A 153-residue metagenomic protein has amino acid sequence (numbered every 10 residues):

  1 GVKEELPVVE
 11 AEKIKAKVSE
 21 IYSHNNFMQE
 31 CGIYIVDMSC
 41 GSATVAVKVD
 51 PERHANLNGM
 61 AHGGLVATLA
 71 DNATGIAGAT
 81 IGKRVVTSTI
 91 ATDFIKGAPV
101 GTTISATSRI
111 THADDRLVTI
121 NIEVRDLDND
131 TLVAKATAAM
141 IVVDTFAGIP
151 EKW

Functional and structural regions predicted by a protein language model:
G1-K13, A98-V100, I110-W153: HotDog/MaoC-like acyl-thioester-processing domains
K3, P7, A11, E20 (+3 more regions): Alpha-helix initiation/capping motif
K13-V36: Active-site-proximal helix-loop elements at catalytic-domain edges
Q29-C31, G41-A43, V86-I90, T102-I104 (+2 more regions): A generic structural signal for short beta-strands and their flanking turns/coil linkers
E30-M60: Catalytic strand-loop segment that frames the active site of acyl-thioester-processing enzymes
A46-K48, A91-D93, T107-R109, E123 (+1 more regions): Residue-level recognition of well-ordered beta-strand positions that form the cores of beta-sheet-rich folds across
L57-A67, D71, G75: Compact, glycine-rich, soluble single-domain proteins
G75-S105, I110: Hydrophobic beta-strand-centered segment that forms part of the acyl-chain substrate-binding groove
